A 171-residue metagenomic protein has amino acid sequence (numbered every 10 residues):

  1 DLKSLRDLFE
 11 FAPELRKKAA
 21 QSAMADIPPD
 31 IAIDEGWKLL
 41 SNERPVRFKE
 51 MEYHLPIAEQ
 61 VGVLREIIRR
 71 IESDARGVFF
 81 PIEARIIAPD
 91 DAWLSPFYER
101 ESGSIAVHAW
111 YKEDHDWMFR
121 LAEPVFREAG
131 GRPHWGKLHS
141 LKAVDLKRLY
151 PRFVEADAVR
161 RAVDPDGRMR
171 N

Functional and structural regions predicted by a protein language model:
D1-N171: Noncatalytic alpha-helical scaffold of FAD-dependent oxidoreductases
